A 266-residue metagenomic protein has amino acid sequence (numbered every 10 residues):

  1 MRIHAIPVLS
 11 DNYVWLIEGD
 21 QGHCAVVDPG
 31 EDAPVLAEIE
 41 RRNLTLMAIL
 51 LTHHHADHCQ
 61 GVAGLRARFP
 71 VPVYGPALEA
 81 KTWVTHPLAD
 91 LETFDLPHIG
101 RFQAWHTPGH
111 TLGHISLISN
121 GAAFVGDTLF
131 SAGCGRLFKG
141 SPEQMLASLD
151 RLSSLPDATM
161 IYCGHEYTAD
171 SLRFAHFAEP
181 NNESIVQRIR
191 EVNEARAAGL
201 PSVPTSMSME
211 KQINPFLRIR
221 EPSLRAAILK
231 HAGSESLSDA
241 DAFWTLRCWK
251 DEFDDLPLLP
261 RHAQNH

Functional and structural regions predicted by a protein language model:
M1-L44, I115-L129: Conserved beta-strand hairpin/beta-sheet module of binuclear metal-dependent hydrolase folds, prominently
L9, H23-C24, E31-W105, E191: Active-site HxH/HxHxD metal-binding segment of metal-dependent hydrolases
L16-E18, T93-I118, A123, S154: Core dinuclear metal-dependent hydrolase active-site scaffold
I17, D28, H53, L65 (+5 more regions): Divalent metal-coordination and catalytic microenvironments
V26, V73-G75, V125, Y162: Structural detector of well-ordered beta-strand residues that form the stable sheet scaffold of enzyme domains
P29-E31, H54, L78-E79, H110-T111 (+4 more regions): Active-site metal-binding loops of divalent metal-dependent hydrolases
G133-T159: Active-site-adjacent loop/tail segments of enzyme domains
D150-M160, A169-H266: Accessory terminal helices/loops
